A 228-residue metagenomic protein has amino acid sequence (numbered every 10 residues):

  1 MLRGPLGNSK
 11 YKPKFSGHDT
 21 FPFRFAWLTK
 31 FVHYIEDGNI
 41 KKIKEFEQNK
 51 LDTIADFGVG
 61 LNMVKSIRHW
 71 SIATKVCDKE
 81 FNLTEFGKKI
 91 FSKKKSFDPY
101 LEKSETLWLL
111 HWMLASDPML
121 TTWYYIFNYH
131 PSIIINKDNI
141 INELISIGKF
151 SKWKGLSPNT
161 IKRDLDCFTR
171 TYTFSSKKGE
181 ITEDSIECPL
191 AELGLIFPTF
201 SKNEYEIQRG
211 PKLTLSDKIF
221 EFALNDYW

Functional and structural regions predicted by a protein language model:
L2-W228: Donor-sugar nucleotide-binding helix/loop cap in glycosyltransferases
